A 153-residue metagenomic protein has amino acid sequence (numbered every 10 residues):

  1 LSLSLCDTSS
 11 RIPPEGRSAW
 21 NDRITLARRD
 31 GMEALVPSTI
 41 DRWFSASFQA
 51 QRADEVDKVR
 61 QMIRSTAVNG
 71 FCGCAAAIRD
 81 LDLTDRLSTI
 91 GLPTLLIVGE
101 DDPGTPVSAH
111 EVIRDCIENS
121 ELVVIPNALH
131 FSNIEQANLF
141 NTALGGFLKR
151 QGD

Functional and structural regions predicted by a protein language model:
L1-P13: A conserved short beta-strand
L1-S2, G70, N119: Residues at the N-termini of beta-strands
S4, L95-I97, V123: Conserved hydrophobic packing residues within short motifs/helices of P-loop NTPase cores of ABC-family ATPases
R11-A19, D30-S88: Conserved alpha/beta-hydrolase catalytic His-Asp/Glu region
S65, L81, E100-G104, F131-I134: A short, basic/aromatic alpha-helical/loop segment that forms part of the nucleotidyl-sugar donor-binding site
I90, L96-V98, D102: Short beta-strand/loop motif that positions the catalytic acidic residue of the alpha/beta-hydrolase fold
L92, P106-D115: Short alpha-helix in the alpha/beta-hydrolase fold that links the catalytic acid
N119-D153: Catalytic active-site module of serine/aspartate enzymes centered on a nucleophile-bearing elbow/loop
